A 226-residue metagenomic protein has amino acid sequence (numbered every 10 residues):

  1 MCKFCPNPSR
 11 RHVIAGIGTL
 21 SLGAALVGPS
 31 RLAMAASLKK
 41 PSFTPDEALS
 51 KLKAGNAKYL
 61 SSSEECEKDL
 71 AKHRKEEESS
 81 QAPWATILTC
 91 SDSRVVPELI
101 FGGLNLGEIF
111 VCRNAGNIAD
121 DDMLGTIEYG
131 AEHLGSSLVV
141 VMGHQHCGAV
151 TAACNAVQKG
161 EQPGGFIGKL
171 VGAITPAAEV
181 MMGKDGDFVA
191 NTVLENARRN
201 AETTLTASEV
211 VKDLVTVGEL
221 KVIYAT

Functional and structural regions predicted by a protein language model:
M1-P8: N-terminal secretory signal peptides
S9-A24: N-terminal export leaders
I14-G18, S37-S80, G107, G116-G125 (+2 more regions): Divalent-metal-activated hydrolytic enzyme cores
A24-R31: C-terminal segment of classical bacterial N-terminal signal peptides
A33-A35: Boundary at the C-terminal end of the N-terminal hydrophobic targeting segment
K72-A85, C90-V95, N105: Glycine-rich, flexible N-terminal cofactor/catalytic loop recognition
L88-C90, R113, V140-H144, I223-T226: Short beta-strand segments
S91-L104, E108-D122: Active-site cofactor/substrate anionic-group-binding motifs, chiefly glycine- and Lys/Arg-rich phosphate-binding loops
